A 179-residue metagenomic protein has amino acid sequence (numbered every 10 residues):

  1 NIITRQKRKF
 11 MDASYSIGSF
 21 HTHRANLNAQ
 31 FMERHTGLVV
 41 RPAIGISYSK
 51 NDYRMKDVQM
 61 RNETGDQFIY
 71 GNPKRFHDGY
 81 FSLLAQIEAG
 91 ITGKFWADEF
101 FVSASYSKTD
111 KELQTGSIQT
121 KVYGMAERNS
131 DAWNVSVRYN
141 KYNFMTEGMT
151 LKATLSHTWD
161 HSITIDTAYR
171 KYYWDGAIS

Functional and structural regions predicted by a protein language model:
N1-S16, H23-A29: N-terminal periplasmic accessory domains that precede and gate Gram-negative outer-membrane beta-barrel machines
Q6, I17-H21, E33, I46-K50 (+3 more regions): Transmembrane beta-strands of outer-membrane beta-barrel pores
K9, H23-L27, F81-A89, D131-V137: Hydrophobic, lipid-facing positions within transmembrane beta-strands of outer-membrane proteins
D12-Y15, Y70-R75, I118-E127, S179: Extracellular loop and loop/strand-boundary signature of outer-membrane beta-barrel proteins
G18-H21, P73-S82, E127-D131: Short sequence motifs at beta-strands and strand-loop junctions characteristic of Gram-negative outer-membrane
R34-I118: Periplasmic-side early beta-strands and strand-to-turn transitions of outer-membrane beta-barrels
D57-G65, G116-A126, T167-A177: Flexible, surface-exposed loop regions and adjacent strand-edge segments of Gram-negative outer-membrane beta-barrel
I87-T109, R128-S179: Face-selective signature of the C-terminal outer-membrane beta-barrel domain
